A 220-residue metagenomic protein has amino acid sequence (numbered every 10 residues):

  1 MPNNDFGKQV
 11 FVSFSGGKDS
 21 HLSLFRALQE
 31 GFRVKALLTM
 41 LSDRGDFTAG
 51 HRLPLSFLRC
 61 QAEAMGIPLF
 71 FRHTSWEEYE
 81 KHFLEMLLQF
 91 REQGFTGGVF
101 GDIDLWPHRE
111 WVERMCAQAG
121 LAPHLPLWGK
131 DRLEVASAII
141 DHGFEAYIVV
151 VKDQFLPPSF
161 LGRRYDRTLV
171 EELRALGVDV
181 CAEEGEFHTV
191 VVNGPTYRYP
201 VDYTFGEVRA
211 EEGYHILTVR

Functional and structural regions predicted by a protein language model:
P2-R220: Nucleotide-activated chemistry modules centered on ATP-dependent adenylation/adenylyltransferase
